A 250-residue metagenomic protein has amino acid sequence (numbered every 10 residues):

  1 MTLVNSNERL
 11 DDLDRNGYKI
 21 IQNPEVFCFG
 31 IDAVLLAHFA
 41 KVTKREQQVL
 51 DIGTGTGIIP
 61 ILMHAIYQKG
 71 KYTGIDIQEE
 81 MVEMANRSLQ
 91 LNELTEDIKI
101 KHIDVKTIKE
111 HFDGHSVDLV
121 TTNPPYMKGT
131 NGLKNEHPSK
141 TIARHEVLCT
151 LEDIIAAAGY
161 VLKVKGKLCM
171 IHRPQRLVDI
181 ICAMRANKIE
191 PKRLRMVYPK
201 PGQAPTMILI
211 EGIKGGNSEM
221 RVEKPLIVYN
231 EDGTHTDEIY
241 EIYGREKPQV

Functional and structural regions predicted by a protein language model:
T2-K44: Class I SAM-dependent transferase core
G17, E46, K69, T95-D97 (+2 more regions): A generic structural signal for alpha->beta connector loops
I21, K99-K101, K192-R195: General small-molecule cofactor/ligand-binding pocket signal
E25, L148-P199, Q203-P205: Conserved Class I SAM-dependent methyltransferase catalytic core
L36, N123, I154, G212: Residue-level signal for inorganic ion chemistry
K41-L133, A156: Conserved SAM/SAH cofactor-binding pocket of Class I
P124-D153: Mobile active-site "lid"/loop adjacent to the S-adenosyl-L-methionine
Q203-V250: SAM/dcSAM-binding transferase cores
